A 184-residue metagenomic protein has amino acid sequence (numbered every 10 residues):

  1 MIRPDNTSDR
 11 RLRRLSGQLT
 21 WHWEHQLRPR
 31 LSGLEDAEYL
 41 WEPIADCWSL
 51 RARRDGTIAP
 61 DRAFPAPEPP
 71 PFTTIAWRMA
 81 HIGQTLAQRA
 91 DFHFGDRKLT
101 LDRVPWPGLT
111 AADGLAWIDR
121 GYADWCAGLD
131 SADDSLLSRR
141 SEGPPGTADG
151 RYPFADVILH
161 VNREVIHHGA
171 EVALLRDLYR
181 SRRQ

Functional and structural regions predicted by a protein language model:
M1-V104, G143-Q184: Short, contiguous alpha-helical
W106-R139, D156-I166: Acidic/histidine-rich alpha-helical segments that form the ligand environment of transition-metal centers
